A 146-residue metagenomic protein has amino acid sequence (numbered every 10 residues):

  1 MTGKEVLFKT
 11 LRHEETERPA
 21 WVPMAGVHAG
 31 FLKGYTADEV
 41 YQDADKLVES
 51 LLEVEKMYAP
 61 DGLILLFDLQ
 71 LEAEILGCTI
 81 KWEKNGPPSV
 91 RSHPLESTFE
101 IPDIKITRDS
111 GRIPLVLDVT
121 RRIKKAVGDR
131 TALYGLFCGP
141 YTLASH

Functional and structural regions predicted by a protein language model:
M1-N85, R122: N-terminal basic, low-complexity leaders that serve as flexible interaction/assembly modules and, when applicable, as
G77-H146: Active-site-proximal, glycine-rich beta->alpha crossover segments in alpha/beta enzymes that shape flexible
